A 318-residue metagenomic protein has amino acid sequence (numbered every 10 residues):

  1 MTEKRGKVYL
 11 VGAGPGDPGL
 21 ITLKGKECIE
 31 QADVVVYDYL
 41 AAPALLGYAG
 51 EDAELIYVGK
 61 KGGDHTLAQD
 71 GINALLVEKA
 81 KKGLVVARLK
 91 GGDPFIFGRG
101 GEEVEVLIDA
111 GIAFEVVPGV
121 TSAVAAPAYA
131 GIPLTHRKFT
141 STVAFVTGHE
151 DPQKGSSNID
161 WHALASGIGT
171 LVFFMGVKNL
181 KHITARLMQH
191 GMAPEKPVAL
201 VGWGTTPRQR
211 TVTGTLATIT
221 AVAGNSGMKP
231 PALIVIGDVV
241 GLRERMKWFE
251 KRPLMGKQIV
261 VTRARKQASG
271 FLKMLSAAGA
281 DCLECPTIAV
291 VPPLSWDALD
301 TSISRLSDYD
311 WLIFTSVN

Functional and structural regions predicted by a protein language model:
M1-P18, L23-V120, N225, A232 (+2 more regions): Class I S-adenosyl-L-methionine
R5, G83, I168, M255-K257: Phosphate-coordination loops involved in phosphoryl transfer and adenosine-cofactor binding
G16, T206-N318: Signature of uroporphyrinogen-III synthase
D17, G91-G167, V212-T213: Class I SAM-dependent methyltransferase SAM-binding "motif I" and its flanking Rossmann-like core
L23-C28, G50-A53, E102-V106, D160-A163 (+4 more regions): Short, solvent-exposed amphipathic alpha-helical segments in soluble enzyme and RNA/protein-processing domains
L40-A42, V58-H65, V120-S122, T140-T142 (+4 more regions): Short, acidic/turn-prone active-site loops that include or flank metal/cofactor- and phosphate-binding residues
E105-V106, T121, A125-A128, L134 (+9 more regions): Acidic, glycine-enriched active-site microenvironments
Q153-A199: Conserved anion/nucleotide-ligand pocket segment
